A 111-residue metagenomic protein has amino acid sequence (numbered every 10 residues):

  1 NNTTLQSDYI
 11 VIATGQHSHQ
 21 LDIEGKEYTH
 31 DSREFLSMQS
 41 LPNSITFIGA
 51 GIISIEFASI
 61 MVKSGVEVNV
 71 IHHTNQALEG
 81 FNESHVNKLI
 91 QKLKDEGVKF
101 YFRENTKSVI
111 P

Functional and structural regions predicted by a protein language model:
N1-I48, I52, R103-S108: FAD-binding core/adjacent interface of flavoenzyme oxidoreductases
L36-S37, P42-T46, I52-P111: Rossmann-like dinucleotide-binding cores of NAD(P)H-dependent redox enzymes
